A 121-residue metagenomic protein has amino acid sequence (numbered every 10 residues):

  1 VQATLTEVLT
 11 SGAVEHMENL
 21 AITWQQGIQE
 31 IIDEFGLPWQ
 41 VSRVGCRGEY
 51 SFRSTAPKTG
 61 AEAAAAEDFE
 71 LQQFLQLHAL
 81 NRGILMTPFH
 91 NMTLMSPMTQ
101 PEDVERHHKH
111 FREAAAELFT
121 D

Functional and structural regions predicted by a protein language model:
V1-D121: Conserved N-terminal phosphate-binding loop of PLP-dependent enzymes in the Aspartate aminotransferase
